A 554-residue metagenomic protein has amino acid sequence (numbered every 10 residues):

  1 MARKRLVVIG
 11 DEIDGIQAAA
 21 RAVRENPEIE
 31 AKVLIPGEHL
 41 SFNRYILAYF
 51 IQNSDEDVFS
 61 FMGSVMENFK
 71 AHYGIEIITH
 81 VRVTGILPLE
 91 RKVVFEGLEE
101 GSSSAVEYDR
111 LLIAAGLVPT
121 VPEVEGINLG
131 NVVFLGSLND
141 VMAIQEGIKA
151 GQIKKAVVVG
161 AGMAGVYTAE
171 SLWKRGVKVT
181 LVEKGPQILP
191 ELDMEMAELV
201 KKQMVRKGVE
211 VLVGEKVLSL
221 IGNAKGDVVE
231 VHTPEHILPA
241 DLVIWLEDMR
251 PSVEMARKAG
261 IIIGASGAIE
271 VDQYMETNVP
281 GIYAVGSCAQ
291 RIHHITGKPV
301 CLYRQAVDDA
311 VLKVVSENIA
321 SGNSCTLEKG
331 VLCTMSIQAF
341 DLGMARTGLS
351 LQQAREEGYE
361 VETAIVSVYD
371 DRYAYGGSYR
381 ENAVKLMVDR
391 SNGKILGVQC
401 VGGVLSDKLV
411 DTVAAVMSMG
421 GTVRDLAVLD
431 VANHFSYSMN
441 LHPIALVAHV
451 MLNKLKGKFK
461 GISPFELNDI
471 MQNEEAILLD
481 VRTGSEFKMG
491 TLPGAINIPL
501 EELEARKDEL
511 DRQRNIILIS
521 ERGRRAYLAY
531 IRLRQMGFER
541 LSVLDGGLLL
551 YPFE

Functional and structural regions predicted by a protein language model:
A2-E76, A169-L192, T326, T334 (+3 more regions): Beta1-alpha1 glycine-rich phosphate/pyrophosphate-binding loop at the start of Rossmann-like nucleotide-binding domains
A2-R5, C288-V404, F435, M439 (+1 more regions): Mid-to-C-terminal Rossmann-like scaffold of FAD/NAD(P)H-dependent oxidoreductases
R21-Y108, D193-E210, L351-Q353, L446-V450 (+1 more regions): N-terminal Rossmann-like dinucleotide/flavin-binding domain of flavoprotein oxidoreductases that bind FAD/FMN
E30-K32, H72-G74, I78-E99, V106 (+1 more regions): A Rossmann-like FAD-binding core segment of flavoenzymes
I113-R175, G264-A265, E270-Q273, I496-L500 (+1 more regions): Glycine-rich dinucleotide-binding loop and its adjacent helix/turn
N128-Q152, L238-E317, T412, V416: FAD-site-proximal beta/loop scaffold in flavoenzymes
K155, G165-I221, V300-D308, C325-L351: Rossmann-like dinucleotide-binding cores of NAD(P)H-dependent redox enzymes
R424-A476, G484-E554: Rhodanese-like catalytic fold shared by cysteine-dependent sulfurtransferases and DSP/PTP-type phosphatases
